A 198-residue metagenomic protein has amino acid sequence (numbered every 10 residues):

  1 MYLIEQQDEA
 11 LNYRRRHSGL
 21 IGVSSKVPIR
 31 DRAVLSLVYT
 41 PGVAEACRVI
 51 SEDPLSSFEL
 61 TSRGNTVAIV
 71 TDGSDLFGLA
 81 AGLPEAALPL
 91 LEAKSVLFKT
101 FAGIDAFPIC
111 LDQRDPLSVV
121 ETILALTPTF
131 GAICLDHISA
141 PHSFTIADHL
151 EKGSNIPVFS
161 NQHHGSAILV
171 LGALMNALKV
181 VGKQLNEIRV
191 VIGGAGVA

Functional and structural regions predicted by a protein language model:
M1-V158: N-terminal ligand-binding/catalytic initiation module
F77, G82-A102, S160, G165-A198: Glycine-rich phosphate/diphosphate-binding loop of Rossmann-like nucleotide-binding domains
